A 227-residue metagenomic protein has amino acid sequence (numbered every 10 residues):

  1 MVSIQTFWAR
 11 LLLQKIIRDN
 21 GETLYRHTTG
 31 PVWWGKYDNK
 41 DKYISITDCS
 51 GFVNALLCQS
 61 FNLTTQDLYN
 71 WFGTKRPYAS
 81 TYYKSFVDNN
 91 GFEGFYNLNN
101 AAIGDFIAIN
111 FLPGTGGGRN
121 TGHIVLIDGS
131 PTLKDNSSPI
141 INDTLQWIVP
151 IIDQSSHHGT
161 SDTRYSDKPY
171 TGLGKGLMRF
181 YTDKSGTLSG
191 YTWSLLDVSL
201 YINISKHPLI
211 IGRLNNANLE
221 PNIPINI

Functional and structural regions predicted by a protein language model:
M1-L68, V198-I227: N-terminal capping segments
V2, D19, H27-T28, R76-S80 (+3 more regions): Generic detection of intrinsically disordered/low-complexity segments and helix-coil linkers/edges
K15, K36, K40-K42, K75 (+6 more regions): Context-gated lysine
D19, D38-D41, D48, D67 (+10 more regions): Acidic-enriched, low-complexity/disordered segments with a strong bias for Aspartate over Glutamate
W34, S80-Y83, G172, I211: A generic alpha-helix propensity feature with a strong bias for hydrophobic helices
L68-H158: ...with weaker cross-activation on analogous glycine-rich loops/strands in unrelated enzymes
D143-I227: Low-complexity, Gly/Ser/Thr/Pro-rich intrinsically disordered linker/tail segments
